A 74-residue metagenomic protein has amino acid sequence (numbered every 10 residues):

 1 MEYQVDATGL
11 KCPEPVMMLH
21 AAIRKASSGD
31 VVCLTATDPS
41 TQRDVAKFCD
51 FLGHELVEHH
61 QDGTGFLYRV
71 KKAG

Functional and structural regions predicted by a protein language model:
M1-T8, C33: Short amphipathic
E2, V31, G65-L67: A generic structural signal for beta-strand entry/edge sites
D6, T35, R69-K71: Generic structural detector for well-ordered beta-strands
A7, S27, G63: Short glycine/serine/threonine-biased micro-segments
C12: Short cysteine clusters
V16-L56: Amphipathic, hydrophobic secondary-structure cores in small proteins
A46-G74: C-terminal structural segments of small proteins and small subunits
